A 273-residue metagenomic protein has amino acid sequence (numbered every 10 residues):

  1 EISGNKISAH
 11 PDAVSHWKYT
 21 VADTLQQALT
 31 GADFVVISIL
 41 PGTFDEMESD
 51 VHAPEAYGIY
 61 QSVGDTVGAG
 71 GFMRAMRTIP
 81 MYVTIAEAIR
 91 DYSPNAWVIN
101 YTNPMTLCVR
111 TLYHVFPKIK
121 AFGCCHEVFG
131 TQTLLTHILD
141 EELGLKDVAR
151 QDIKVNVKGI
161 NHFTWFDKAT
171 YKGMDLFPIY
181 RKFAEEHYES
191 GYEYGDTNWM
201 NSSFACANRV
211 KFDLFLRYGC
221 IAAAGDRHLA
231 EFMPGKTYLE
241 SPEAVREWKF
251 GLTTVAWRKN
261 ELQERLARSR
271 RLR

Functional and structural regions predicted by a protein language model:
E1-V51, V63-V67, G71-D147, V155 (+2 more regions): Metallocofactor- and cofactor-centric catalytic cores in central/energy metabolism, strongly enriched
A56-G64: Glycine-/small-residue-rich beta-strand-loop submotif within the FAD-binding core of flavoenzymes
L143-R273: Long, compositionally biased stretches enriched for glycine and/or charged residues
